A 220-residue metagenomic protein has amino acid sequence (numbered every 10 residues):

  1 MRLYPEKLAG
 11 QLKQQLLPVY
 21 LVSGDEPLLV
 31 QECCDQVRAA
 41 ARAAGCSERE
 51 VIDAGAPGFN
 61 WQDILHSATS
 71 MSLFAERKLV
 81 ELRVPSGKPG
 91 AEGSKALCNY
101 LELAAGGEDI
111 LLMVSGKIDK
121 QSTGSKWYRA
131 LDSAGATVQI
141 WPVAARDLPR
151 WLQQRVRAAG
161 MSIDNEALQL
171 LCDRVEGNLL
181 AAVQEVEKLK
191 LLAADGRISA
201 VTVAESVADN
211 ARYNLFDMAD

Functional and structural regions predicted by a protein language model:
M1-D220: Conserved beta/loop motifs at nucleotide-recognition and modification sites
